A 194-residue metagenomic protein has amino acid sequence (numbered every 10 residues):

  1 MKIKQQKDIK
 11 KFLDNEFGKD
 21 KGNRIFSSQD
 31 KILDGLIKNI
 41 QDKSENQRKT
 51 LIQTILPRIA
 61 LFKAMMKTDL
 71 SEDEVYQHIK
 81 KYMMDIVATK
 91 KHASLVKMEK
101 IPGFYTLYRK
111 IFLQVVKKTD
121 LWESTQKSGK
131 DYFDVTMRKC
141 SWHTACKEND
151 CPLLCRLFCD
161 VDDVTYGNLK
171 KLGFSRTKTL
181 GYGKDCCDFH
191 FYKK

Functional and structural regions predicted by a protein language model:
M1, K49, V96-K100, L154: A general boundary/transition motif marking the beginning of the first structured unit of a protein
M1-K63: N-terminal, charged low-complexity regulatory/assembly segments
F17, T68-D69, K170: A broad structural signal for alpha-helix termini and local helix breaks/kinks
Q29, W122-Q126, F174: Generic structural motif
D34, K38, D42, Q47 (+5 more regions): Residue-level signal for well-ordered alpha-helical segments
Q53, P57-I59, K63-N149: Amphipathic interaction/junction segments at domain boundaries or subunit interfaces
D131-D134, K139-K194: C-terminal non-catalytic interaction appendages of large macromolecular assemblies
